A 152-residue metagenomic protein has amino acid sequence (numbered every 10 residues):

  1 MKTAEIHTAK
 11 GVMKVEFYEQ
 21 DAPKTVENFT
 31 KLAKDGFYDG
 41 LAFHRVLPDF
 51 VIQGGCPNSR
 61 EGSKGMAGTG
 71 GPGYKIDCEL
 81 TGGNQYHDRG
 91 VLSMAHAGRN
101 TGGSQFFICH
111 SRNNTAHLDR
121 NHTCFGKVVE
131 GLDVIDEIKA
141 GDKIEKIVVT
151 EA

Functional and structural regions predicted by a protein language model:
M1-A152: Cyclophilin-like peptidyl-prolyl cis-trans isomerases
